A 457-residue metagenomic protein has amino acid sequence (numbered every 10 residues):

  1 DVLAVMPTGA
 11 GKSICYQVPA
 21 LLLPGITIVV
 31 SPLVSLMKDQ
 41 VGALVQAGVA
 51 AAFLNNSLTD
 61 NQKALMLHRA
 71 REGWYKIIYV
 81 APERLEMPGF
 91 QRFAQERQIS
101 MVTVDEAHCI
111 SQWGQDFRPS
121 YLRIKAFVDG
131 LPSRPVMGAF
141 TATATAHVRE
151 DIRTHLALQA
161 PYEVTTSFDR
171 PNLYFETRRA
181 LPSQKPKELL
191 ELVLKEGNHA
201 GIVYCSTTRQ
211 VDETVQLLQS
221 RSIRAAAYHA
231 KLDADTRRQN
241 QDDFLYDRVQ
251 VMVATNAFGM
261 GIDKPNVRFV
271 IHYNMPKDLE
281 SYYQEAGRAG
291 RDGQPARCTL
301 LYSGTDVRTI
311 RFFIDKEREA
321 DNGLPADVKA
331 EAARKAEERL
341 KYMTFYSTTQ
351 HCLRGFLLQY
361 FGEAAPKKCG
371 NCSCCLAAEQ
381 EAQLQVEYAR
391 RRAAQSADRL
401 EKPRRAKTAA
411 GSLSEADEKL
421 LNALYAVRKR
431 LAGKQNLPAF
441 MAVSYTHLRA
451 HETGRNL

Functional and structural regions predicted by a protein language model:
V2-L3, P7-A10, L21, K38-E317: Helicase motor core with emphasis on the C-terminal RecA-like subdomain
S13-I26: Walker A/P-loop NTP-binding motif
I26-L44: Conserved Walker A/P-loop ATP-binding site and its immediately adjacent core in helicase/helicase-like ATPase domains
A81, A439, R455: Charged substrate- and nucleic-acid-binding regions of tRNA-handling and nucleotidyl-transfer enzymes, centered on
F117, Y204, T208, A230 (+8 more regions): Conserved phosphate/pyrophosphate-binding and hydrolysis machinery centered on Walker-type P-loop NTPases, extending
I223, D242-V249, I262-K402: C-terminal helicase lobe
K407-R449: C-terminal accessory/binding modules appended to enzymatic or scaffolding proteins
H447-A450, G454-L457: Single conserved hydrophobic/aromatic residue that forms the stacking wall/gate of nucleotide- or nucleobase-binding
